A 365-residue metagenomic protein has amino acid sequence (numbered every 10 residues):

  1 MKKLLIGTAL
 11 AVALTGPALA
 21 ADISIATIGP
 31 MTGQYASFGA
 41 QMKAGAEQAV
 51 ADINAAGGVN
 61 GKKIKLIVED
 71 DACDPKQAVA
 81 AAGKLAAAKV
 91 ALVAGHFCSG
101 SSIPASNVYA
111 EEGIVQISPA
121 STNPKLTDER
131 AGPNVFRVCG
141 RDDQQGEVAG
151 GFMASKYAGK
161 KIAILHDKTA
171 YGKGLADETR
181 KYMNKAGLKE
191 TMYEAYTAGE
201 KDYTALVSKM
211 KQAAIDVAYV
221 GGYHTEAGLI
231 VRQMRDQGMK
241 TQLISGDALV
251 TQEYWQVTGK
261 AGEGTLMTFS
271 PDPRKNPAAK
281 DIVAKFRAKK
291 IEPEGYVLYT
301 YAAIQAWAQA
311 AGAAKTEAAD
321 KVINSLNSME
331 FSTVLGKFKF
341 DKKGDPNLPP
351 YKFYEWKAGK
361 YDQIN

Functional and structural regions predicted by a protein language model:
K2-L10, A20-N365: Extracytosolic ligand-binding ectodomains
T15-P17: N-terminal signal peptide c-region/cleavage motif recognized by signal peptidases
